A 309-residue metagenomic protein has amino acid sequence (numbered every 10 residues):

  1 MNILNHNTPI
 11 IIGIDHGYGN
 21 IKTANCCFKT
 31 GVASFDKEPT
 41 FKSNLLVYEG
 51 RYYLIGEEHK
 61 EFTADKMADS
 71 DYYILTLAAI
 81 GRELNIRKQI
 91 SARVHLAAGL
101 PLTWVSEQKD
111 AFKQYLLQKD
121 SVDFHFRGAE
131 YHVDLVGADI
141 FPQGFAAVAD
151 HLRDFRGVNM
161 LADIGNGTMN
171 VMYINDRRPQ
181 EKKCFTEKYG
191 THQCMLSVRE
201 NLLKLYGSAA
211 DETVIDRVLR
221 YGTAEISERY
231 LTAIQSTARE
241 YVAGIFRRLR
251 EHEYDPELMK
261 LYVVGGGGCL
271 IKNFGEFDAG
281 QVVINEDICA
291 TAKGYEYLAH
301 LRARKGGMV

Functional and structural regions predicted by a protein language model:
M1-L161, R178-Q193, L205, T213-V309: Nucleotide/phosphate-binding catalytic cleft detector across ATP-hydrolyzing and phosphate-transferring enzymes
I164-N170: Ser/Thr-glycine-rich phosphate-binding loops at phosphate-binding pockets of nucleotides, nucleotide cofactors
V171-D176: PRPP/pyrophosphate-binding module of the type I phosphoribosyltransferase fold
